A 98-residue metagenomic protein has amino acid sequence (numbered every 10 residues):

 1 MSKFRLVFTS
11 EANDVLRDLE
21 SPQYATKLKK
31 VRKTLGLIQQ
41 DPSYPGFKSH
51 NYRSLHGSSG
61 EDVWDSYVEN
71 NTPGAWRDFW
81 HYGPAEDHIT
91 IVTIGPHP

Functional and structural regions predicted by a protein language model:
M1-A75, G83-P98: Basic, Lys/Arg-enriched alpha-helical interface segments
